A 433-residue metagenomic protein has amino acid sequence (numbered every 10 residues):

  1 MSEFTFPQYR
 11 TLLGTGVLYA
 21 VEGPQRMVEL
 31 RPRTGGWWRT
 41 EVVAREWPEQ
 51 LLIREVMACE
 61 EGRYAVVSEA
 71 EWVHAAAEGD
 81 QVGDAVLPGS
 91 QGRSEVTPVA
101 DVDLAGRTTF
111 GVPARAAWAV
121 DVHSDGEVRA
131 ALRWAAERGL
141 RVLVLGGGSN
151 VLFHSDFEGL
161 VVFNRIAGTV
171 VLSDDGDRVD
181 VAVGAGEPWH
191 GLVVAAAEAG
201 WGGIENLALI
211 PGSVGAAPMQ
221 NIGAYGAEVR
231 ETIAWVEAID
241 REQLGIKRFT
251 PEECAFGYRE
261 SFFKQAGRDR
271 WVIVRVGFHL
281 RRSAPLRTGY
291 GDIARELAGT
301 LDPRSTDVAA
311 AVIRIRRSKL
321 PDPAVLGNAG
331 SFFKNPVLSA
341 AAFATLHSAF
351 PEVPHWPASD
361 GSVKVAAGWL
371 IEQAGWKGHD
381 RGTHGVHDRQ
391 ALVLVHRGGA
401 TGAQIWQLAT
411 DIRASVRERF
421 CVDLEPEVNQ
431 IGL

Functional and structural regions predicted by a protein language model:
M1-P7: N-terminal helix-cap/turn-to-beta initiation motif at the start of protein domains
P7-T15: Tryptophan-anchored aromatic micro-motifs
V17-Q25: Short beta-strand-centered aromatic/proline hotspots
Q25-T40: Basic/aromatic-rich interaction segments and small domains that mediate binding to polyanionic partners
T40-G89: Low-complexity intrinsically disordered segments
R93-Q243: Anion-binding (especially nucleotide phosphate/pyrophosphate-binding) glycine-rich loop and adjoining beta-alpha core
A100, G106-T109, V151, I246-A403 (+1 more regions): Phosphate/pyrophosphate- and phosphate-bearing ligand-binding catalytic cores of soluble enzymes
